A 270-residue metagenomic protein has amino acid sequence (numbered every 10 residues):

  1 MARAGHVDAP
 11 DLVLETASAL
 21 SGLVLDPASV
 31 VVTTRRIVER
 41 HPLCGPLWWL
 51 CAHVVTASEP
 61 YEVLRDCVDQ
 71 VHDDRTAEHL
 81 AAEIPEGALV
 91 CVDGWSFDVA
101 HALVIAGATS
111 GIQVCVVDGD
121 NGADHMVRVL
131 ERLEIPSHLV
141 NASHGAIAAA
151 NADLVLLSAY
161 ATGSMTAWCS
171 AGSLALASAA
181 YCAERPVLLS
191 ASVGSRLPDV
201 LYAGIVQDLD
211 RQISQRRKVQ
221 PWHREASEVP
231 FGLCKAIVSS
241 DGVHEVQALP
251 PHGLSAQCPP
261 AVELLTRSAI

Functional and structural regions predicted by a protein language model:
M1-D66: Long amphipathic alpha-helical segments
G22-L25, R35-P42, T56-E59, P85 (+5 more regions): Generic secondary-structure signature for well-ordered alpha-helical cores
L64-V68, L89-V90, V114-V117, S164-A167: Flexible, glycine/proline-enriched loop segments at strand-loop-helix junctions that form or flank small-ligand binding
V68-E86, D98-H101: A short, well-structured juxtamembrane/interface segment
I84-V90, T109: Short helix-loop-beta connector
L89-A100, D120-N121, G163: Gly/Ser/Thr-rich loops at beta-strand to alpha-helix junctions that form or flank small-molecule/cofactor-binding
S96-A108, A175-A180: Histidine-anchored nucleotide/phosphate-binding helix
S110, V117-I270: Conserved phosphate- and dinucleotide-binding cores of soluble alpha/beta proteins, encompassing both enzyme active
